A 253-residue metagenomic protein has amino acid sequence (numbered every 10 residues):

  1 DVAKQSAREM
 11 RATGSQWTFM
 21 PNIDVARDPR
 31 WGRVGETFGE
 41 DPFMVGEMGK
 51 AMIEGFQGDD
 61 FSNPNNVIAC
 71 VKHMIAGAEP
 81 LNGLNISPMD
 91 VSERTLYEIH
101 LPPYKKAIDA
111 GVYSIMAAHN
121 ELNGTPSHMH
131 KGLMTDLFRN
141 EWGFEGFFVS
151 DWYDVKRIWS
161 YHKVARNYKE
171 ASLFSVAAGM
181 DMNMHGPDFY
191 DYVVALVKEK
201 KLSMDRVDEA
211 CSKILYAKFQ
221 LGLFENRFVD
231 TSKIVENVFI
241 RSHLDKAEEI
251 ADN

Functional and structural regions predicted by a protein language model:
D1-N253: Glycoside hydrolase catalytic-domain context in secreted enzymes
